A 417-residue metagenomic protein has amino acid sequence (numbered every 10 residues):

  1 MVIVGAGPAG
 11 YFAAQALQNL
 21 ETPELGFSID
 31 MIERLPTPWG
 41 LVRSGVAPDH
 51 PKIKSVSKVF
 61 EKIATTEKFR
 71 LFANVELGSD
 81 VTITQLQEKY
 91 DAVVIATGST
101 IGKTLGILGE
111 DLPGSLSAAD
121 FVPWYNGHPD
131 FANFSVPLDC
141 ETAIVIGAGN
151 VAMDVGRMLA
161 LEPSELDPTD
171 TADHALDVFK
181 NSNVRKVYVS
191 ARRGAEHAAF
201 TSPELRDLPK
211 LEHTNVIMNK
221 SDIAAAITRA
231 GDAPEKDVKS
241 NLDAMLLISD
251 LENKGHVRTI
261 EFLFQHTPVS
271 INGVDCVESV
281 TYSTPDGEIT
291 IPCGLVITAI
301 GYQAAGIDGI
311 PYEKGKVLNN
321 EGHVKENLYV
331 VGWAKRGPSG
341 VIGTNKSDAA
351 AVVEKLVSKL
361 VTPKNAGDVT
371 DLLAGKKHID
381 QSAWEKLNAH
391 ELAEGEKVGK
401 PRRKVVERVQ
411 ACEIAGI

Functional and structural regions predicted by a protein language model:
M1-V4, A16-D30, G45-D49, S55 (+13 more regions): Rossmann-like nucleotide/phosphate-binding core characteristic of flavoprotein oxidoreductases
G5-A9, A148-G149: Glycine-rich Rossmann-fold phosphate-binding loop(s) that bind the pyrophosphate of adenine dinucleotide cofactors
E21-S28, R157-P285, L356, L360-K364: Dinucleotide-binding/catalytic capping subdomain of oxidoreductase cores
R34-L41, S190: NAD(P)-binding Rossmann-fold cofactor-contacting core
P48-K58, G78-Q87, E196, G231-L246: Short beta-strand to alpha-helix junction loop
L71-E110: Small-residue-rich anion-binding loops in enzyme active sites
N74, D139-T142, V184, Q265: Phosphate-coordination loops involved in phosphoryl transfer and adenosine-cofactor binding
G102-N181, K314-G322: Glycine-rich dinucleotide-binding loop and its adjacent helix/turn
